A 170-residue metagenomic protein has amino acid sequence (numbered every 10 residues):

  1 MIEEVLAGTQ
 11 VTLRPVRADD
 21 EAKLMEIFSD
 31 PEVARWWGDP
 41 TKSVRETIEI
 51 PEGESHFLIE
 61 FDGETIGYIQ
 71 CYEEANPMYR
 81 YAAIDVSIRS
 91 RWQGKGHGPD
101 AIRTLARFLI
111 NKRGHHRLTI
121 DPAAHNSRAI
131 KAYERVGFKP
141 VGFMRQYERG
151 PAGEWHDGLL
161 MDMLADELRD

Functional and structural regions predicted by a protein language model:
M1-I48, D166-D170: A short, well-structured alpha-helix characteristic of acyl/acetyltransferase catalytic modules
V11, E64-Y68, H156: Glycine-rich phosphate/pyrophosphate-binding loop shared by adenosine-nucleotide-utilizing enzymes
V16, I88, P122: Hydrophobic adenine-recognition pocket in adenosine-nucleotide-binding enzymes
R35-Q93, F108, L164-L168: Acetyl-CoA-dependent GNAT
G94-L109, S127-R135: Conserved acetyl-CoA-binding loop-helix of GNAT-fold acetyltransferases
N111-D121: Conserved GNAT acetyl-CoA-binding A-motif
T119-P122, K139-H156: Conserved catalytic-core motifs of GNAT/GCN5-like acyltransferases
Y133, F138, M161: Conserved active-site tyrosine of GNAT-family acetyltransferases
